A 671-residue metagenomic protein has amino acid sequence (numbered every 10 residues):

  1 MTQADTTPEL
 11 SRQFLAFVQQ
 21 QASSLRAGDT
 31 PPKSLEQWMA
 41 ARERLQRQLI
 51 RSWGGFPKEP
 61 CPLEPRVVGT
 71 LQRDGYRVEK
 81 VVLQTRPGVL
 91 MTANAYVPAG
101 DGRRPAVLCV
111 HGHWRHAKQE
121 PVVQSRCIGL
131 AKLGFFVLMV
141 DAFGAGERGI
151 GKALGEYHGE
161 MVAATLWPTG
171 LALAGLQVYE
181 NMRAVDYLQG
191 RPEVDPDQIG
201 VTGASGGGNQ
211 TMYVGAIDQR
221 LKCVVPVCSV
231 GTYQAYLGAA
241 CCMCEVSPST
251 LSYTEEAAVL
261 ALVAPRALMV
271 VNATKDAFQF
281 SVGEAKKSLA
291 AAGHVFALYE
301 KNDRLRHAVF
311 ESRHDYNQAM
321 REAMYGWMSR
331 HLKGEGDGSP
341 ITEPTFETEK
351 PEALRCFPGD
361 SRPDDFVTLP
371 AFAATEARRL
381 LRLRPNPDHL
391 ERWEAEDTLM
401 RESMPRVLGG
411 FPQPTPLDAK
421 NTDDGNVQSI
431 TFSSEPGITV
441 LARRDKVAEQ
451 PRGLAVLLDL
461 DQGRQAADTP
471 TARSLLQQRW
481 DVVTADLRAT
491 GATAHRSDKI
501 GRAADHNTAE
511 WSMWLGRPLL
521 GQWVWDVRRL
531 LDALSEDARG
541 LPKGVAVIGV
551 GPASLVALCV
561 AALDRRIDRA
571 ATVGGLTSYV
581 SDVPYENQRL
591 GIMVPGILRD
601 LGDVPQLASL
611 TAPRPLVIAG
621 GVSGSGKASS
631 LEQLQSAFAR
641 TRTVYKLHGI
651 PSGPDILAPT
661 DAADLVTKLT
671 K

Functional and structural regions predicted by a protein language model:
M1-M91, Q119, E256, A264 (+8 more regions): Alpha/beta-hydrolase-fold serine-hydrolase catalytic core, especially in secreted/extracellular enzymes
V78-H111: Well-ordered mid-protein domain cores that form the structural environment of catalytic cofactors
A99-E193, V230-E245, P451-D537, K543 (+1 more regions): Cap/lid segment of the alpha/beta-hydrolase catalytic domain
V123, T165-G170, M182, M243-E256 (+3 more regions): Flexible glycine/proline-enriched surface loops and loop-helix/loop-strand junctions
I128, M212-Y213, A261, R473 (+2 more regions): Alpha-helical segments flanking ligand/cofactor-binding loops in enzyme cores
D141, T202, V227-C228, V271 (+5 more regions): Alpha/beta-hydrolase-fold catalytic nucleophile elbow
R183-T254, R529-L607: Primarily recognizes the serine-hydrolase "nucleophile elbow" in alpha/beta-hydrolase and SGNH/GDSL folds
